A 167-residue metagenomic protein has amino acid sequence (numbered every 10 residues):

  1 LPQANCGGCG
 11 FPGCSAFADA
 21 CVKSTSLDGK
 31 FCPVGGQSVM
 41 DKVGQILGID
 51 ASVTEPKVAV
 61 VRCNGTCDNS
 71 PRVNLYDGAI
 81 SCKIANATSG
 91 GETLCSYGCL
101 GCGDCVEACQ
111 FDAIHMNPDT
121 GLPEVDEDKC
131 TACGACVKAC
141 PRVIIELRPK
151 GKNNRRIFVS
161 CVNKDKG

Functional and structural regions predicted by a protein language model:
L1-L122, E127-K129, A135-G167: Ferredoxin-type iron-sulfur electron-transfer modules and their immediate structural context
